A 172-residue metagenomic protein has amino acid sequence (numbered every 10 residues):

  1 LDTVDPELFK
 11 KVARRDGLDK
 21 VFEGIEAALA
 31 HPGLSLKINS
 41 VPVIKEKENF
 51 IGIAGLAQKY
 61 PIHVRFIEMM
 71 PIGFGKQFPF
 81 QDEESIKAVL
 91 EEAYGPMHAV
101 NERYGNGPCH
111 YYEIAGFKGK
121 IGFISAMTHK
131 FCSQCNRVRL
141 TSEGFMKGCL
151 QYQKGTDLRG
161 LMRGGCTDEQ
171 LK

Functional and structural regions predicted by a protein language model:
L1-I67: Radical SAM/AdoMet-radical enzyme domain recognition
P71-K172: Accessory C-terminal segments flanking Radical SAM cores
